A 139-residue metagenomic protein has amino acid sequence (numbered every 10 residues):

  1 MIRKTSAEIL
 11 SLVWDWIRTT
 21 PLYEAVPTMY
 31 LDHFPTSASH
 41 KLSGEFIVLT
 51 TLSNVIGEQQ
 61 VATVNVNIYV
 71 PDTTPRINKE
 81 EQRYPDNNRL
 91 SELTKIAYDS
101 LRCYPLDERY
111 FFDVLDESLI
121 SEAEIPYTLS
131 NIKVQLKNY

Functional and structural regions predicted by a protein language model:
M1-V26, T50-Y139: Charged, amphipathic alpha-helical segments and their flanking helix caps
A25-S37: A short acidic/basic microdomain associated with nuclease active sites
T36-K41, S121-I125: A short beta-turn/loop motif at secondary-structure boundaries
K41-T51: A short, hydrophobic beta-strand-centered structural micro-motif
